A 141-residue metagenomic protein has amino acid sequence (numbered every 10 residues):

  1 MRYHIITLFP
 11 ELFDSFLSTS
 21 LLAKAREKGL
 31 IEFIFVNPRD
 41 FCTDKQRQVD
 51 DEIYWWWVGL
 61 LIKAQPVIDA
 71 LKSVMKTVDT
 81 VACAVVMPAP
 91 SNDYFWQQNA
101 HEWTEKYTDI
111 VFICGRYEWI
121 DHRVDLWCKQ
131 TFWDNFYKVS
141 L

Functional and structural regions predicted by a protein language model:
M1-V78: N-terminal nucleotide/polyanion-binding subdomain common to many enzyme families
H4-I6, I34-V36, A84-V86, I110-V111 (+1 more regions): Hydrophobic/aromatic beta-strand patches that form the interior of the parallel beta-sheet core in alpha/beta enzyme
L8, P38, P88-S91, C114-Y117 (+1 more regions): Fold-independent oxyanion-binding glycine-rich loops and adjacent beta-strand/coil segments at enzyme active sites
S20-K24, H101-E105, W127-C128: Short, solvent-exposed amphipathic alpha-helical segments in soluble enzyme and RNA/protein-processing domains
D44, Y94-Q97, I120-R123, S140-L141: Short acidic/glycine-rich loop or secondary-structure boundary segments that cap or lie
K63-C114, D121: S-adenosyl-L-methionine/SAH cofactor-binding core of RNA-modifying enzymes
I120-F132: Acidic-glycine-rich active-site phosphate/pyrophosphate-binding loop
K129-L141: A contiguous pocket-lining binding segment that forms or flanks enzyme active sites
